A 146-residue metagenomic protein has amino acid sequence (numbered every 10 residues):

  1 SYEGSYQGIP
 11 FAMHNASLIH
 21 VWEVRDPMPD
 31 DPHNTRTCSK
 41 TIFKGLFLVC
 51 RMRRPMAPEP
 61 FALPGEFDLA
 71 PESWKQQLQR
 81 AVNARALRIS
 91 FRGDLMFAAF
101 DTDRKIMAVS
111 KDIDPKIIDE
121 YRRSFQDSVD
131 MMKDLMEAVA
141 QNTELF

Functional and structural regions predicted by a protein language model:
S1-F146: Charged, low-complexity intrinsically disordered regions
